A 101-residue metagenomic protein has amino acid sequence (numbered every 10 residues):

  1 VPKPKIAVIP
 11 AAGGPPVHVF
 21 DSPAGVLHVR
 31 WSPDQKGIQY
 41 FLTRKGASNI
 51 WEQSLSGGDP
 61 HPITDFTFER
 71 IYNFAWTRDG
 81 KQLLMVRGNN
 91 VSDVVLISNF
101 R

Functional and structural regions predicted by a protein language model:
V1-I6, V17-F41, T67-V86: Conserved beta-propeller blade repeats
P2, A12, G25, G46 (+2 more regions): A generic "binding-loop/recognition-motif" signal
P2-A7, G46-W51, V91-I97: Structural motif
P10-G14, S54-G58, F100-R101: Short loop/turn segments that connect beta-strands within beta-propeller blades
G14-V19, P60-I63: Blade-edge beta-strand/turn elements of extracellular beta-propeller and related beta-sheet repeat scaffolds
D59, G88-R101: Short alpha-helical boundary/capping segments at helix-coil junctions
